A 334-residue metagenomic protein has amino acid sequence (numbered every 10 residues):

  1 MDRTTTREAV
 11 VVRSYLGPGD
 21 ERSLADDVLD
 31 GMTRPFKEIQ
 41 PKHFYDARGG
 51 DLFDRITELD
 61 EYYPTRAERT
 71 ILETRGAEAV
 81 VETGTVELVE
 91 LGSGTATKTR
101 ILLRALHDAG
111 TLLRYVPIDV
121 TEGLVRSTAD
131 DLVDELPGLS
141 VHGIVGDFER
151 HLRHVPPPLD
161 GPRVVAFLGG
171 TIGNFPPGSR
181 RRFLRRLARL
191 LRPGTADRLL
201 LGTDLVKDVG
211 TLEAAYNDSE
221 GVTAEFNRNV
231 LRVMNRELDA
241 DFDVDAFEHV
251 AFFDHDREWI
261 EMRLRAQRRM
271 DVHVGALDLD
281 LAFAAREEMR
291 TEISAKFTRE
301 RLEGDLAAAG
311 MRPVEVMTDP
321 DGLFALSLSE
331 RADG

Functional and structural regions predicted by a protein language model:
D2-H43, G50: N-terminal auxiliary segments of SAM/dcSAM-dependent transferases
G17, F36-T83: Class I SAM-dependent methyltransferase Rossmann-like catalytic core, especially the SAM/SAH-binding loop
T85-G94: Conserved class I S-adenosyl-L-methionine
A96-R100: Glycine-rich SAM-binding Motif I of class I
L103-H151: Class I SAM-dependent methyltransferase SAM/SAH-binding core
N174-L187: A short, conserved alpha-helix within the catalytic core of class I
R189-D208: Conserved beta-strand signature within the Rossmann-like core of class I S-adenosyl-L-methionine
T211-A295, R299-M311: Substrate-binding/catalytic lobe of Class I Rossmann-like enzymes that use SAM or dcSAM, i.e., the mid-to-C-terminal
